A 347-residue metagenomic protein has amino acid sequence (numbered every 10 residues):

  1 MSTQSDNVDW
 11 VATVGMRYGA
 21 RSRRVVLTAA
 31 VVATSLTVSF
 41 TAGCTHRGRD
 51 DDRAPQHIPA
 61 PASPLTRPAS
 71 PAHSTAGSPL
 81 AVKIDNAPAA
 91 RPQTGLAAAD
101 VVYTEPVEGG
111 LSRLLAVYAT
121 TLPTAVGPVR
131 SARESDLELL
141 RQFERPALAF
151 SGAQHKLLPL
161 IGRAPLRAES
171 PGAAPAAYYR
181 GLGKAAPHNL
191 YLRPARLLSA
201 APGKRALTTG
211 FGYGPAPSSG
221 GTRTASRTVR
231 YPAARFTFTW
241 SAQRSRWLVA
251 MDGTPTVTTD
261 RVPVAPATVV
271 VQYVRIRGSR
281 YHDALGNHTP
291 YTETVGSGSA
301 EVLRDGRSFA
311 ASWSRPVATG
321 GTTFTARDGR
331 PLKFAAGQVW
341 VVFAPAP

Functional and structural regions predicted by a protein language model:
M1-A42: Sec-dependent bacterial lipoprotein signal peptides
D6, A12, G19, R23-V26 (+5 more regions): Small/flexible residues
D9-A12, R53-P55, Y103, P255 (+1 more regions): Low-complexity, compositionally biased segments
G15, A29-V32, G48, P61-A62 (+1 more regions): Generic N-terminal leader/targeting and pre-domain segments
S39-A62: C-terminal region of N-terminal signal peptides and the immediate post-cleavage residues of exported proteins
A60, P64-V101, E108-A116, L122-P347: A surface/extracellular/periplasmic glyco- and lipid-processing/surface-interacting theme
